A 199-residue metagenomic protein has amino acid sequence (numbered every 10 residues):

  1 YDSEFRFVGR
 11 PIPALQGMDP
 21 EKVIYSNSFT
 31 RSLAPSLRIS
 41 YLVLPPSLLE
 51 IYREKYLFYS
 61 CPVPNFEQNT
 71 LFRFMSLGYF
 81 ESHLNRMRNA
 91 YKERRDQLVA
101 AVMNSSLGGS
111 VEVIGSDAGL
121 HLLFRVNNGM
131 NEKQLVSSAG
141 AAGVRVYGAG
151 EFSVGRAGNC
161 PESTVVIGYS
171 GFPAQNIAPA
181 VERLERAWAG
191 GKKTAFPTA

Functional and structural regions predicted by a protein language model:
D2-A34: Active-site pre-lysine segment of PLP-dependent enzymes
K22-N89: Conserved core segment of the aminotransferase class I/II
P45-P46, S76, R125-N127, S170-F172: Residue-level recognition of strand-loop junctions within catalytic nucleotide-signaling folds
L49, F124-V166, P179: Conserved C-terminal alpha-helix-loop-beta "cap" of PLP-dependent enzymes that closes/shapes the active-site mouth
F72, R88-V99, V111-R125, L135-S138: Conserved glycine-rich beta-strand-loop-beta hairpin in the small C-terminal domain of fold type I
A141, G158-A199: PLP-dependent enzyme catalytic core of the Aspartate aminotransferase-like
